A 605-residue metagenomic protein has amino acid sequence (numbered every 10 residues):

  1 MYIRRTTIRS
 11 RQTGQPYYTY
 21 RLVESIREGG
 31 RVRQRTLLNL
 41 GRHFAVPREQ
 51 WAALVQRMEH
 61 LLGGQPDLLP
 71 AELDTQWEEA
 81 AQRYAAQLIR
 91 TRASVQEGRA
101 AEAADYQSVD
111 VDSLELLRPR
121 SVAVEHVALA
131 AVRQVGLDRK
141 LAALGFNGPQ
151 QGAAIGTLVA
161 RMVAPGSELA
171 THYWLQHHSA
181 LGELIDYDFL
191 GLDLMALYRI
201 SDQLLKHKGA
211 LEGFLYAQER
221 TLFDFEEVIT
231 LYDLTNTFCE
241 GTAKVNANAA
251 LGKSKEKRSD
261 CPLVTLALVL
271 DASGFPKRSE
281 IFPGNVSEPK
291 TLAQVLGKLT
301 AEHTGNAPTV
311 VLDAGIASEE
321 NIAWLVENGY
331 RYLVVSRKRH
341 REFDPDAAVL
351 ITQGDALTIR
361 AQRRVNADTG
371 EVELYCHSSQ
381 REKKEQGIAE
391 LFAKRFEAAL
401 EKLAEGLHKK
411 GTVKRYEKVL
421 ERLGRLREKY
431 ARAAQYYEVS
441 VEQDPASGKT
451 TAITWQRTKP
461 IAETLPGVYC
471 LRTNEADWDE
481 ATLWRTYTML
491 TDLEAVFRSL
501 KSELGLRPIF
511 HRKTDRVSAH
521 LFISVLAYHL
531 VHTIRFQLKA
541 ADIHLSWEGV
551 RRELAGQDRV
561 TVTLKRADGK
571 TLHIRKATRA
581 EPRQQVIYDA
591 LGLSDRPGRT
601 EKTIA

Functional and structural regions predicted by a protein language model:
Y2-R4, Q12, Y17-R21, G29-G30 (+5 more regions): Anion-binding and metal-coordination hotspots
R5-L62: Short, surface-exposed polybasic/aromatic micro-patch for ligand or macromolecular engagement
L38-G41, D74, I89, E115-L117 (+2 more regions): Compositionally biased amphipathic helical and low-complexity segments enriched in hydrophobic
A45-A104: N-terminal helical hairpins
